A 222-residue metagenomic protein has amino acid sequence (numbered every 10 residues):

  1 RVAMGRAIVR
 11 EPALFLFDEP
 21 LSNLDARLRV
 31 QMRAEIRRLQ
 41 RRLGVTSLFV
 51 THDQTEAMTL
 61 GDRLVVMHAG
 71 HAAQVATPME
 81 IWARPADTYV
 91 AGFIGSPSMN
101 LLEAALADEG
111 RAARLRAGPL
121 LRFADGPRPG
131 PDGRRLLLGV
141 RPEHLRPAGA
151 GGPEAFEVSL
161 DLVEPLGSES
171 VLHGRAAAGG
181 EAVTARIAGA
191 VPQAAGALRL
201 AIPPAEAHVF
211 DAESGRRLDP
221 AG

Functional and structural regions predicted by a protein language model:
R1-A3, H68, F93, P165 (+1 more regions): Short glycine/serine/threonine-biased micro-segments
R1-Y89: ABC ATPase nucleotide-binding domains
F15-F17, S47, Y89, F93 (+3 more regions): Aromatic-residue hotspot detector
A26, T77, Y89-V90, L162 (+2 more regions): Glycine-rich, flexible loop/turn motifs
P78-E109: ABC transporter nucleotide-binding domain
P97-L101, E109-G222: Non-catalytic connector elements of ABC transporters
